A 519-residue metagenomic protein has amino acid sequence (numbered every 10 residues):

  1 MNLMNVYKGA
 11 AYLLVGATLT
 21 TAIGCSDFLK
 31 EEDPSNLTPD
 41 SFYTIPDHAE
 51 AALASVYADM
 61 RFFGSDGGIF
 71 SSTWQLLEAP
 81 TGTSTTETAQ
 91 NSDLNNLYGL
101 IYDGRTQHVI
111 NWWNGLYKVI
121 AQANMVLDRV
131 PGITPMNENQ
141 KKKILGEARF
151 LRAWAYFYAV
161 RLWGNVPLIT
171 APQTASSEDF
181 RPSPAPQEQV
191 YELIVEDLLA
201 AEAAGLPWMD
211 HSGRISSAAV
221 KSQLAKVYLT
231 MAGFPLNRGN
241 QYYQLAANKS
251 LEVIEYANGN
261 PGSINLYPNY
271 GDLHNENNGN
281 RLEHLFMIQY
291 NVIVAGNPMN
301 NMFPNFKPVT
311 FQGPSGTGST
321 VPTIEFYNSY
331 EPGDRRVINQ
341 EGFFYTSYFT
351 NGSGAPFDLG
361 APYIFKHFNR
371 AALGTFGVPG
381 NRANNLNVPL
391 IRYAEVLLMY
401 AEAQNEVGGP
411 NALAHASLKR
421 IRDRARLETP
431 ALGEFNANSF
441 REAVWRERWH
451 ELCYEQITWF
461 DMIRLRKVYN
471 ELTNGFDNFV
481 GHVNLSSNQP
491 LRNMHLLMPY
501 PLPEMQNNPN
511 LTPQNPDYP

Functional and structural regions predicted by a protein language model:
Y12-A22: Bacterial N-terminal signal peptides
C25-Q75, M125, E188, N328 (+1 more regions): Acidic, glycine-rich segments characteristic of secretory precursors and extracytoplasmic regions
D47-H48, L53, R61-D66, P80 (+4 more regions): Elongated scaffold/linker segments in the mid-to-C-terminal portions of large proteins
E50, A54, A58-G64, T88-W163 (+7 more regions): Conserved, well-structured interaction surfaces
V160-R161, P167, M209, T230-N237 (+1 more regions): Short coil/turn linking the two alpha-helices of tandem helical-hairpin repeats
P172-T174, E178-S263: Hydrophobic, small-residue-rich alpha-helical packing segments that form membrane-like cores
